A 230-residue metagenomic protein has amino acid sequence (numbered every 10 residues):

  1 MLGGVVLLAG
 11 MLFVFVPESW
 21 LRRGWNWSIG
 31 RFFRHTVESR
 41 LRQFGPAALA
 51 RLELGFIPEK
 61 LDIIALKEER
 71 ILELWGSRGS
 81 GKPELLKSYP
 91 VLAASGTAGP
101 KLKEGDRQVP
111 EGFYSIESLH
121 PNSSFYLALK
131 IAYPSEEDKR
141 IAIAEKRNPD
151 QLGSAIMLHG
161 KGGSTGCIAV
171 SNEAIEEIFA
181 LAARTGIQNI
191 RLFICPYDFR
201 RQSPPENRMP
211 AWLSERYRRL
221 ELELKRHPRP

Functional and structural regions predicted by a protein language model:
M1-P17: Hydrophobic membrane-insertion alpha-helices, especially the h-region of bacterial N-terminal signal peptides
F13-F56, T97: Extracellular/luminal recognition modules and glycoprotein regions
Q43-D62, L74-G76, V91-G105, V109-I116 (+2 more regions): N-terminal post-signal-peptidase region of extra-cytosolic proteins
G81-L86: Beta-strand initiation motifs
P90-G96, C195-R200: Acidic helix-start/capping segments at beta-turn-to-alpha-helix junctions
G105-P230: Exported/periplasmic cell-wall-interacting domains
